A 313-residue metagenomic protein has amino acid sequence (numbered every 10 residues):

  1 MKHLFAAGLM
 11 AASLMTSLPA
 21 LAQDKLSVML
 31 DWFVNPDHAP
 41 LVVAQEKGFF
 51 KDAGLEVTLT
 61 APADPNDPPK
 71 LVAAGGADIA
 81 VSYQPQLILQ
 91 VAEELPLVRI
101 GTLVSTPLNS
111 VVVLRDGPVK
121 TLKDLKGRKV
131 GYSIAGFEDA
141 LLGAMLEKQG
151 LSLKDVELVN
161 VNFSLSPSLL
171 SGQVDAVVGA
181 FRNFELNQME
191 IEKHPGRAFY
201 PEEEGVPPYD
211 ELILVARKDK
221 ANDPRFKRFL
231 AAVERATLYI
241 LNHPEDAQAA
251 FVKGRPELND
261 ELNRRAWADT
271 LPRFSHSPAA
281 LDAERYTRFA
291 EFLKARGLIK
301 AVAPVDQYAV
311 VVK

Functional and structural regions predicted by a protein language model:
F5-M15: Hydrophobic helical h-region of N-terminal Sec-dependent signal peptides in bacterial secretory/periplasmic proteins
S17-P19: N-terminal signal peptide c-region/cleavage motif recognized by signal peptidases
D24-N162, S166-S171, D175-N183, F199 (+1 more regions): Short, glycine-/small- and polar/acidic-enriched structural segments that line small-molecule recognition paths
F49-D52, K148-L153, E192-H194, P224 (+2 more regions): Short helix-capping segments at alpha-helix termini
P85, F163-G254: Pocket-lining segment of extracytoplasmic ligand-binding domains
L103-V113, H194-K218, L230, D269-R273 (+1 more regions): Periplasmic-binding protein-like
N222-L298: Secondary-structure end/capping motifs
A290-K313: C-terminal solvent-exposed extensions
